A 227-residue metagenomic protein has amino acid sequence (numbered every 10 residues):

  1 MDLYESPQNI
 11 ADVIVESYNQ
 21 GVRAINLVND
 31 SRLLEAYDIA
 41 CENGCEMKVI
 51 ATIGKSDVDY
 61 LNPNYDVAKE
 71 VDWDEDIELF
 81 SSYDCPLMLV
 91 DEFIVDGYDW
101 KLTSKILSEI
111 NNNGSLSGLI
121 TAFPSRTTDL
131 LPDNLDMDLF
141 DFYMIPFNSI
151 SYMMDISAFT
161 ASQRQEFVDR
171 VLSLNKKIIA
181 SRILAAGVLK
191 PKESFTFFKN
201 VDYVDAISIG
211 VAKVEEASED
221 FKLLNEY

Functional and structural regions predicted by a protein language model:
D2-N26, I39-G44, S108, Q165-A180 (+1 more regions): Structured C-terminal cap/extension of enzyme domains
D2-W100: Active-site beta->alpha loop and helix N-cap motifs at the rims of alpha/beta catalytic domains
R23-A24, E46-I50, C85-L89, G114-I120 (+3 more regions): Structural preference for beta-strand elements that scaffold enzyme active sites
V28-D30, T52-V58, E92-V95, A122-P124 (+3 more regions): Active-site beta-loop-alpha junctions enriched in small/polar residues
N29-E46, A51, I94-E109, P124-D129 (+3 more regions): Active-site-adjacent beta->alpha loops and helix N-cap segments on the catalytic face of soluble alpha/beta enzymes
N62-V71, I156-S162, F221-L224: Short, surface-exposed amphipathic charged segments that create phosphate/polyanion-binding patches used for binding
N64-M144, N148-S149: Glycine/proline-rich, positively charged, aromatic-decorated active-site loop/lid region on the catalytic face
P124-Y152, S157-A186, K190-P191: Aromatic-lined glycan-binding groove of carbohydrate-active enzymes
